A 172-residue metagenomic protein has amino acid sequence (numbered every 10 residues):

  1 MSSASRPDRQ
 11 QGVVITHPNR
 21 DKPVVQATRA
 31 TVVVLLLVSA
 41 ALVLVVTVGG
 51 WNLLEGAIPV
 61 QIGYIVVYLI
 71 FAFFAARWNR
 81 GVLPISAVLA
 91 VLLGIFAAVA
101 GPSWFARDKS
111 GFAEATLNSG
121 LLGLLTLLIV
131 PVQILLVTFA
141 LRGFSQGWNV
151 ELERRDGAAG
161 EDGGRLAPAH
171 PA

Functional and structural regions predicted by a protein language model:
M1-S39, L135, F139-G147, D156-A172: Cytosolic juxtamembrane helix and N-cap/initiation of the first transmembrane helix
V33-L36, A40, Q61, I65 (+3 more regions): Residues within membrane-spanning alpha-helices of integral membrane proteins, especially the hydrophobic core/packing
V43-G63, I95-L127: Membrane interfacial helix motifs at helix-loop boundaries and amphipathic/re-entrant anchors
W51-E55, A76, R80, P102-K109 (+1 more regions): Transmembrane helix-loop junctions in multipass membrane proteins, especially transporters and channels
L53-V82: Cytoplasmic juxtamembrane interface segments
A72-G101: Loop-to-transmembrane helix junctions at the membrane interface
R80, L121-L135: Hydrophobic alpha-helical transmembrane segments
